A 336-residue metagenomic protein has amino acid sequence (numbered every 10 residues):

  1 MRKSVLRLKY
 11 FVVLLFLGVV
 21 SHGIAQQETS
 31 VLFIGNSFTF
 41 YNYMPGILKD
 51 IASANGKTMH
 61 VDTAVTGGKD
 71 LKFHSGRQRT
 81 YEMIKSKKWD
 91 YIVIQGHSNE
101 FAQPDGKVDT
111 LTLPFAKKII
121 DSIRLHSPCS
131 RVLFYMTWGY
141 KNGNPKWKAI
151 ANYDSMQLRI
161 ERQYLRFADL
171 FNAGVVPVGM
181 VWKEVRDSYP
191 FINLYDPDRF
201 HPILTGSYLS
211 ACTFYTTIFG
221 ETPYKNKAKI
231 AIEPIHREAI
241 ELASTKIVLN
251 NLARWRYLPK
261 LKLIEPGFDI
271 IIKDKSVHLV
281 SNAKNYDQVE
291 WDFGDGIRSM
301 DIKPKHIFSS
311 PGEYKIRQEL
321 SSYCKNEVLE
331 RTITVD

Functional and structural regions predicted by a protein language model:
M1-Q27: Bacterial Sec-dependent N-terminal signal peptides
E28-L32, F38-I119, P128: Conserved SGNH/GDSL esterase-like catalytic core that processes O-acyl groups on lipids and polysaccharides
S37, I203, K284: Ser/Thr-glycine-rich phosphate-binding loops at phosphate-binding pockets of nucleotides, nucleotide cofactors
S37, Y41, I47-N55, Q95 (+8 more regions): Structured segments of extracytoplasmic/periplasmic soluble domains in secreted or envelope-associated proteins
Y41, L204-A211: Short alpha-helical patches at coil-to-helix transitions and adjacent helical residues in well-structured domains
M83-L204: Alpha-helical cap/lid subdomain in secreted, periplasmic, or secretory-pathway luminal O-acyl-processing enzymes
H201, A211-I271, P311: Conserved catalytic region of serine esterases and O-acyltransferases that act on ester linkages in lipids
P259-D336: Extracellular/lumenal mature domains of secreted and surface-exposed proteins
